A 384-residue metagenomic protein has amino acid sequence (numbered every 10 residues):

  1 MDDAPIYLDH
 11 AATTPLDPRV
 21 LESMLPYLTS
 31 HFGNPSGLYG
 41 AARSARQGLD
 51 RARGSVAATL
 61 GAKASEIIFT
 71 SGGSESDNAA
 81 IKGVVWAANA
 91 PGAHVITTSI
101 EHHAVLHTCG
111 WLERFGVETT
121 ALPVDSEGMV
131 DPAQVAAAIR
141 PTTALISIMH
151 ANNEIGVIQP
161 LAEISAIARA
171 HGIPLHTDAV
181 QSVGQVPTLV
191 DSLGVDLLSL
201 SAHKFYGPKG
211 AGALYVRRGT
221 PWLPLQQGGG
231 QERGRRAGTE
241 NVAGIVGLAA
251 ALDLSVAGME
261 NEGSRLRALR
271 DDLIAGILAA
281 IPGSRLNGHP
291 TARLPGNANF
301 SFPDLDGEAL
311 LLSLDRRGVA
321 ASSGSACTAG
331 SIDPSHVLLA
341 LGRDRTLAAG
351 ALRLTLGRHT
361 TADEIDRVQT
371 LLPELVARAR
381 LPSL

Functional and structural regions predicted by a protein language model:
M1-L384: Pyridoxal 5′-phosphate
